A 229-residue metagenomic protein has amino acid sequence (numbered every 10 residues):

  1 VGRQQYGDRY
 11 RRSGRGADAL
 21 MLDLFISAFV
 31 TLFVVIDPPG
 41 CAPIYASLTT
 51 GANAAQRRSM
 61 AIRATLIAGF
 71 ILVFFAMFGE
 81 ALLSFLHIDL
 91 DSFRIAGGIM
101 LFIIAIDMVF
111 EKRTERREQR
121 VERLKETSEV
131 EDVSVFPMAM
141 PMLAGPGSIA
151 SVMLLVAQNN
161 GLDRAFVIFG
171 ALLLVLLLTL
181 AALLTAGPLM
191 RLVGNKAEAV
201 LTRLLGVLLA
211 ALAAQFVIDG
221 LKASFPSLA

Functional and structural regions predicted by a protein language model:
D18-V35, E111, E118-A139: Small-residue-enriched transmembrane helix starts and helix-helix packing motifs in multi-pass inner-membrane proteins
L24-C41, D91-I99, V167-T179: Structural signature of hydrophobic alpha-helical transmembrane segments
L24-F74: Juxtamembrane transmembrane-helix termini in multi-pass membrane transport proteins
S47-R58, D91, T127-V130, A157-D163 (+1 more regions): Juxtamembrane helix-boundary/capping and inter-helix hinge elements in multi-pass membrane proteins
N53-A54, F74-G97, T179-S224: Transmembrane-helix boundary and interhelical-loop signature of multi-pass inner-membrane proteins
A54-E80, N159-R191: A small-residue-rich subset of transmembrane alpha-helices
R58-E115: Membrane helix-loop-helix hairpins that form the core translocation module of multi-pass transporters
M100-E122, A213-A223: Transmembrane helix exit motif
